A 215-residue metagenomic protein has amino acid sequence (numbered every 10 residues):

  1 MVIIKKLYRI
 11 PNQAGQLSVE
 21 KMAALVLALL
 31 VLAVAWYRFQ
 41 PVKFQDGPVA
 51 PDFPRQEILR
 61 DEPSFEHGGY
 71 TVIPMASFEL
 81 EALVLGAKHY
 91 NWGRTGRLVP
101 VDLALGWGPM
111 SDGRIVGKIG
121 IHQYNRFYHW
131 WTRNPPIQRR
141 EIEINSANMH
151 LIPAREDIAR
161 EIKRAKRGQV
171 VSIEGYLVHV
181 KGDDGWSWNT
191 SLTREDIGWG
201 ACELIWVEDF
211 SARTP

Functional and structural regions predicted by a protein language model:
M1-K5: N-terminal intrinsically disordered, acidic low-complexity segments at the extreme N-terminus
Y8-P215: OB-fold and OB-like single-stranded nucleic-acid-recognition modules and their adjacent interaction interfaces
